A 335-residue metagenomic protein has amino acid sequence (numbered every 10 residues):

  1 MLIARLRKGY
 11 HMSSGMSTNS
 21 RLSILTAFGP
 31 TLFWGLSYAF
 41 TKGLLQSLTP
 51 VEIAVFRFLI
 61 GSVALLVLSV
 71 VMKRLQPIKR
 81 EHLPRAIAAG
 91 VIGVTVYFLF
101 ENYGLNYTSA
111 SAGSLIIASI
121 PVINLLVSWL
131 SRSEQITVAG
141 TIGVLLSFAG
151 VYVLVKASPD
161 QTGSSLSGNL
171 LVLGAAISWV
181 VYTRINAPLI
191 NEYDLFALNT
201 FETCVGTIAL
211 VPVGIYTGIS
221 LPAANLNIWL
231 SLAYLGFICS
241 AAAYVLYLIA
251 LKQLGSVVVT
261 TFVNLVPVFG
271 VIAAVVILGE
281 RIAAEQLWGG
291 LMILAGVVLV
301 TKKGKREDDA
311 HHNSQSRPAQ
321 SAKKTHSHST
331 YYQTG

Functional and structural regions predicted by a protein language model:
L2-V55, Q161-P188, H311-G335: Glycine-/small-residue-enriched transmembrane alpha-helix faces in small-molecule transporters and effluxers
I3, L65, I87, I136-A157 (+5 more regions): Hydrophobic transmembrane alpha-helices of multi-pass small-molecule transport proteins
R21-T26, E52-V67, V71-M72, A88 (+4 more regions): Hydrophobic alpha-helical transmembrane segments of multi-pass integral membrane proteins, especially transporters
T31, A54-F56, F98, A112-S119 (+2 more regions): Helix-helix packing/entry segments at the starts of transmembrane helices
F33, S37-Y38, L66-G113, I117 (+2 more regions): Specific transmembrane alpha-helical segments of multi-pass solute transporters/efflux pumps, especially DMT/EamA
A39-P50, N102-N106, V155-S165, G214-L232 (+1 more regions): Membrane-interface helix termini and inter-helical loops of multi-pass transporters
T49-P50, S109, Q135-I136, D194-L195 (+2 more regions): A helix-boundary/kink motif common to multi-pass secondary transporters, especially Major Facilitator Superfamily
V67-P77, I120-L145, V268-W288: C-terminal transmembrane-helix exit sites in multi-pass transporters
